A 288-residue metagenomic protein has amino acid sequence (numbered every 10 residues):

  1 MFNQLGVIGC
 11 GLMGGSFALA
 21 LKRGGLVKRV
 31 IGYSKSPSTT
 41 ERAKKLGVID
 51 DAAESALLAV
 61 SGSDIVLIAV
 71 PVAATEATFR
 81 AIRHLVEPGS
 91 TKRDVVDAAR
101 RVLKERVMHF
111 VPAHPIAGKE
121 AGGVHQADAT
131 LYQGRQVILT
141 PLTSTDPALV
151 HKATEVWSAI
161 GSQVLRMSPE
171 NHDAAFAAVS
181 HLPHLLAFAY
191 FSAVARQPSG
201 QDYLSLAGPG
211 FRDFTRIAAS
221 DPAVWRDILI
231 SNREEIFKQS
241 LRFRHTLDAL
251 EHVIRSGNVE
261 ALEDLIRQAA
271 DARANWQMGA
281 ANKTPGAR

Functional and structural regions predicted by a protein language model:
M1-S55, V60-I65: NAD(P)+-binding Rossmann beta1-loop-alpha1 motif at the extreme N-terminus of oxidoreductases
Q4, R29, H109, Q136 (+1 more regions): Residues at the starts of beta-strands that form the adenosine-phosphate
S38-T39, A74, K92-V95: Conserved short alpha-helix immediately C-terminal to the canonical SAM/SAH-binding motif I of Rossmann-like
A56-H84, S90: Rossmann-like NAD(P)-binding element
T78-H125: Rossmann-like NAD(P)(H) cofactor-binding subdomain of soluble oxidoreductases
A129-R216: Internal alpha-helical scaffold of NAD(P)-dependent oxidoreductase catalytic cores
G200-A269: Interdomain hinge/lid region at the active-site interface of Rossmann-like NAD(P)-dependent oxidoreductases
